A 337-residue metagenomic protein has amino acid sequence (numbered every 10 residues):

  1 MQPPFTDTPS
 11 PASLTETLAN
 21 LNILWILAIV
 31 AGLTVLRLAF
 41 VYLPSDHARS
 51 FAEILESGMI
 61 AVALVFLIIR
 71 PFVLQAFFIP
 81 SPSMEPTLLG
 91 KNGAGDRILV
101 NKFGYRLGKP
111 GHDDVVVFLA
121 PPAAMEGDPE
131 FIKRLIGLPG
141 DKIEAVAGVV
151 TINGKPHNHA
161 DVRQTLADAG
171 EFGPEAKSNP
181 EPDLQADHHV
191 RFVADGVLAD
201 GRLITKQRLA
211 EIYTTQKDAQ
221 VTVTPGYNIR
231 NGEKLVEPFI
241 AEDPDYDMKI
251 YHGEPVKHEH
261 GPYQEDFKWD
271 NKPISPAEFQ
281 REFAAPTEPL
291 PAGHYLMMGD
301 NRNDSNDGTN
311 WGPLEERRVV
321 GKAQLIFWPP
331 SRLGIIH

Functional and structural regions predicted by a protein language model:
Q2-S50, Q75, P86-H337: Soluble "head" domains of membrane/secretory-pathway proteins
R49-L74: Internal/C-terminal transmembrane anchor helices
A61, V65, P80, K109 (+1 more regions): Hydrophobic (often cysteine-bearing) scaffold residues that line and stabilize catalytic clefts of nucleotide/cofactor
L67, P80-S81, A124, N310: Alpha-helical transmembrane segments and their juxtamembrane interfaces
I69-E85: Hydrophobic alpha-helical transmembrane segments in integral membrane proteins
